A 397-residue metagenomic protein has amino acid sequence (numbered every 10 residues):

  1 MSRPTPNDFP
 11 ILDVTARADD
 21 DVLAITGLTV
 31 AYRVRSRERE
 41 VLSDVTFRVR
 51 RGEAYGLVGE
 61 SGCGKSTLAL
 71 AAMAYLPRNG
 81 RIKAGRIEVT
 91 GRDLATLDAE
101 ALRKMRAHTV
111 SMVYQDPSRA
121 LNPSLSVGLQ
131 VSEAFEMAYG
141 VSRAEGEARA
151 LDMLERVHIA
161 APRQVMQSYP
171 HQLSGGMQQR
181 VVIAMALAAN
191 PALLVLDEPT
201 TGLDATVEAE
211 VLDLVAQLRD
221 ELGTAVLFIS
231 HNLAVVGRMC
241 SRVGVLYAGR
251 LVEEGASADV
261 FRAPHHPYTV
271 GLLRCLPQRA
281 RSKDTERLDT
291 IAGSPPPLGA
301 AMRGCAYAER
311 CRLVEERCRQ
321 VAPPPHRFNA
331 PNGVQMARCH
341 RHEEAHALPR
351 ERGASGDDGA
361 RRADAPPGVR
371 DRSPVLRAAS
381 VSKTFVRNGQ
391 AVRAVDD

Functional and structural regions predicted by a protein language model:
F9-D21, A256-P374: Charged, flexible cofactor/metal-binding loops and thiol motifs
E60, A74, L203-E286: P-loop NTP-binding/switch modules centered on Walker-like glycine-rich loops
R81-D93: Conserved ABC transporter NBD signature motif
D93, E145-Q164, L273, V381: Conserved ABC ATPase "signature" region
L94-S111, M137, D259-P264, P296-M302 (+1 more regions): ABC ATPase NBD coupling module
A188-A192: A short, proline-enriched helix->beta-strand linker immediately N-terminal to the Walker B motif in ABC-type P-loop
